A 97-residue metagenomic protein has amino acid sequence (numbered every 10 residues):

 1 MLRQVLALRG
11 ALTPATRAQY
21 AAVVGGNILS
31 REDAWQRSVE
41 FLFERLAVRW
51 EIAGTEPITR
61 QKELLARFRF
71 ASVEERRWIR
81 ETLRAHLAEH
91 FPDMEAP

Functional and structural regions predicted by a protein language model:
L2-P97: Short, surface-exposed, charged amphipathic helix/loop patches that serve as local interaction elements
